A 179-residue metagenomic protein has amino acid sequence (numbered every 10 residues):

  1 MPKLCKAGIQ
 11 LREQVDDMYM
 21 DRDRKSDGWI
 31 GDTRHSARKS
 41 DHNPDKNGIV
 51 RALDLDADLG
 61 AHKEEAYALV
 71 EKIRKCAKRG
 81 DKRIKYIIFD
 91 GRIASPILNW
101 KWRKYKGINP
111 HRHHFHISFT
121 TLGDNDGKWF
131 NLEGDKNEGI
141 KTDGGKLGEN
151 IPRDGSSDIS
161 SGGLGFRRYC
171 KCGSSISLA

Functional and structural regions predicted by a protein language model:
M1-N99, R112-F119: Secreted/periplasmic proteins that engage bacterial cell-wall peptidoglycan
M1-P2, S174-A179: C-terminal, disordered and strongly charge-biased linear tails with low hydrophobicity
L59-E64, E71-L164, I176: Catalytic cores and adjacent binding grooves of peptidoglycan-active enzymes
C170-C172: Cysteine-centered motifs
